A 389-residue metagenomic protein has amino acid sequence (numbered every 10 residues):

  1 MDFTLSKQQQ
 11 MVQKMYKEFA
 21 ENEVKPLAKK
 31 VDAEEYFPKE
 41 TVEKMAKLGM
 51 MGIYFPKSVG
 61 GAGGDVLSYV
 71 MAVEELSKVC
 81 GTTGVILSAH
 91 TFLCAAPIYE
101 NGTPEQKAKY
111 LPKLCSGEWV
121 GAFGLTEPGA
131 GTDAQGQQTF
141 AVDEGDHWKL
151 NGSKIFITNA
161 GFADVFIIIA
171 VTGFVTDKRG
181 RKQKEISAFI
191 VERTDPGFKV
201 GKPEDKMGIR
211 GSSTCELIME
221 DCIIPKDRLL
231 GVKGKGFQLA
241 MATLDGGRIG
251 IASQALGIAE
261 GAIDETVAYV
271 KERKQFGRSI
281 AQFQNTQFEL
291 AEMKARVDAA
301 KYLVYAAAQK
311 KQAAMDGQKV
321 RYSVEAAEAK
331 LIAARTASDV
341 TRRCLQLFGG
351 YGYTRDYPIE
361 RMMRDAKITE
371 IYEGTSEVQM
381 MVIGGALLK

Functional and structural regions predicted by a protein language model:
M1-A89, N101-Q106, K113-E118, G131-A134 (+4 more regions): Alpha-helical interface subdomain recognition
G49, V73-S77, A170-V171, V191-P196 (+1 more regions): Short Ser/Thr-interspersed hydrophobic loop/turn segments at strand-loop and sheet-helix junctions that line or gate
Y99-G102, V142, I168-T172, I190-R193 (+3 more regions): Short beta-strand-to-turn element immediately C-terminal to the catalytic PLP-Schiff-base lysine in fold type I
G117-L125: A short, Trp-centered hydrophobic/proline-enriched beta-strand micro-motif
G129-T132, F156-N159, R179-R181, K206-S213: Short Gly/Pro-enriched turn/cap motifs at secondary-structure boundaries
G136-Q137, P196-P225: Flexible, small-/acidic-enriched active-site or ligand-binding loops
H147, N151-V200: A short core secondary-structure module
E220-L239: Long, acidic (Asp/Glu-rich), low-complexity accessory segments flanking structured domains
